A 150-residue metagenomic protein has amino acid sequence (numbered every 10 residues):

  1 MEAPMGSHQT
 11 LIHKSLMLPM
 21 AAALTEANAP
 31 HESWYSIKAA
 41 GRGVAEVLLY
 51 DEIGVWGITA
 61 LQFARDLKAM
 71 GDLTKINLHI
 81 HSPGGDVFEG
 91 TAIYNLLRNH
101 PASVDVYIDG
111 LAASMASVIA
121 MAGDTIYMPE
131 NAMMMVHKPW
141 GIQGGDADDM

Functional and structural regions predicted by a protein language model:
M1-S117, M121-M150: N-terminal organellar transit peptides
